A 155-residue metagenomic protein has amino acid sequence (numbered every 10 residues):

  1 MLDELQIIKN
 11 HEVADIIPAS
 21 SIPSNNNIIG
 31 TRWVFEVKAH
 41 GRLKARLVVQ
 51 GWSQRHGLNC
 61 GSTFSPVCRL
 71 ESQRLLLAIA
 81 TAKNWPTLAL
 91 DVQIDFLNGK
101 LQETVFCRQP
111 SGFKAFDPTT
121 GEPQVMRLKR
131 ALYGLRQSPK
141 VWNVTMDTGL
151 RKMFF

Functional and structural regions predicted by a protein language model:
M1-F155: Chromodomain-type histone methyl-lysine reader module
